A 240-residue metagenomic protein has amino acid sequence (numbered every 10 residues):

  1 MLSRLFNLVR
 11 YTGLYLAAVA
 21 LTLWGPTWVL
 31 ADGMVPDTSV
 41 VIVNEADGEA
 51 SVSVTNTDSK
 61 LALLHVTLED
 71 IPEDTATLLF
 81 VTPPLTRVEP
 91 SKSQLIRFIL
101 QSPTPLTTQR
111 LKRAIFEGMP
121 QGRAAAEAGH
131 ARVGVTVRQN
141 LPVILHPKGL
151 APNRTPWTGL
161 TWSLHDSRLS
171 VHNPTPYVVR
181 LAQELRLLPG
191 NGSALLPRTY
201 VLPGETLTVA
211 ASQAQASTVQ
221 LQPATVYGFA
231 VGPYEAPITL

Functional and structural regions predicted by a protein language model:
T12-W24: Bacterial N-terminal signal peptides
L30-S53, R154-S163: Beta-sheet-dominated interaction scaffolds and their linkers
G33-V35, S53-F98: Surface-exposed binding patches on compact interaction domains or structured appendages
V54-D58, L169-T175: Asparagine-centered strand-capping/turn motif at beta-strand->loop junctions
S59-L64, P176-A182: Short acidic/proline- and small/hydrophobic-mixed sequence motifs that coincide with surface turns and coil-to-beta
D70-L79, P120-R123, L187-L195: Short aromatic-acidic-glycine turn motif
T77-T104, N191-S217: Intrinsically disordered, low-complexity Pro/Gly/Ser/Thr-rich segments with frequent PxxP/GP/PP motifs and embedded
P103-L150, R154, S217-L240: Terminal connector regions
